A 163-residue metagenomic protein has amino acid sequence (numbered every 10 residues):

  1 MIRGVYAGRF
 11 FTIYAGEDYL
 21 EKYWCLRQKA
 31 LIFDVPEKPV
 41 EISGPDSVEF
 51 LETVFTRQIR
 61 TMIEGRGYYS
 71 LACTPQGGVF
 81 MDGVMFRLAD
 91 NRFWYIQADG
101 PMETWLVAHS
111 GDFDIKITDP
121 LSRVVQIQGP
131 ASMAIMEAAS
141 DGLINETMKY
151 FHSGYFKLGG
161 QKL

Functional and structural regions predicted by a protein language model:
M1-C73, G78: Acidic, proline/glycine-enriched N-terminal capping motif
M81-L163: Acidic, low-complexity central loop/insert segments
